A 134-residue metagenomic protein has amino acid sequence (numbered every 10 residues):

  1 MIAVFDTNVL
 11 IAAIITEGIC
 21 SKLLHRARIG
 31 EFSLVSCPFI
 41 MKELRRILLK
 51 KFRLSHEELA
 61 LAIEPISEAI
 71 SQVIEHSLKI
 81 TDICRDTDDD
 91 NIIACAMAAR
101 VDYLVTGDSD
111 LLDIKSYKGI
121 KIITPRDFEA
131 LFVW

Functional and structural regions predicted by a protein language model:
M1-I2: Residues that mark the start of a beta-strand
F5, E17, S21-K50: PIN/NYN-family metal-dependent endoribonuclease catalytic core
D6-T7, S36-C37, G107-D108, T124: A secondary-structure boundary/capping signal
G18, V35, E57, L61 (+3 more regions): Residues at secondary-structure transition points
M41-R45, L49-S67, D127-W134: Extended, non-globular alpha-helical segments
E68-L104, S109: Active-site neighborhoods of divalent-metal-dependent phosphate/nucleic-acid chemistry enzymes
I83, S109-W134: Acidic, PIN/NYN-like endoribonuclease modules and their adjacent C-terminal/linker elements
